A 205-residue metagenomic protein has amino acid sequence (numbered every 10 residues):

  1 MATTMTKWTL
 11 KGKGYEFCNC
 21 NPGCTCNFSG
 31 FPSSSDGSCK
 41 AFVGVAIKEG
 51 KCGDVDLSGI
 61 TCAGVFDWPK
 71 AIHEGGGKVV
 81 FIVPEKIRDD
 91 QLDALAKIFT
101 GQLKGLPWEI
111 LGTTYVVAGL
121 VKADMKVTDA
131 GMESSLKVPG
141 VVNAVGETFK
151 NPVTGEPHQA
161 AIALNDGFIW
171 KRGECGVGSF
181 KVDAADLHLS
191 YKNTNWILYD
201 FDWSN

Functional and structural regions predicted by a protein language model:
M1-M5, D202-N205: Intrinsically disordered, low-complexity regulatory segments in tyrosine-phosphorylation signaling proteins
A2-T4, S29-P32, F66-K70, K122-A123: Intrinsically disordered, low-complexity boundary segments flanking structured domains
T3-G50: N-terminal ordered "arm"
S35-P107: Aromatic- and glycine-enriched beta-alpha-beta binding-site module
G53-G59, F81, Y115-V121, W170-V177: Low-complexity, flexible helical/coil segments
C62-W68, T128-G131, A184: A general structural signal for short secondary-structure boundary/capping elements
G77, F81-H158: Charged linear interaction tracts used for macromolecular binding and regulation
P152-N205: Extended, charged low-complexity segments that frequently continue into or abut oligomerization scaffolds
